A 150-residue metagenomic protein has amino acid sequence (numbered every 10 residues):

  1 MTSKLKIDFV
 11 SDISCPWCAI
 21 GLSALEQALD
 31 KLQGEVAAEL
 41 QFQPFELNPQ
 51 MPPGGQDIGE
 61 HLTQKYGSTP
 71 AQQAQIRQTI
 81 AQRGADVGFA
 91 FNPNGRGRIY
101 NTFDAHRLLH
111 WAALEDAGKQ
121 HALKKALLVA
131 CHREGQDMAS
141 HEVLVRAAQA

Functional and structural regions predicted by a protein language model:
S3-P16, G21-L25, L40-Q43: Short active-site neighborhood of thiol/selenol oxidoreductases, capturing the structured segment around
L22-C131: Structural alpha/beta surface segment adjacent to cysteine/selenocysteine redox centers across thiol/disulfide enzymes
T63, A148-Q149: Residue-level preference for well-ordered alpha-helical positions
L128-A139, A148: Acyltransferase
